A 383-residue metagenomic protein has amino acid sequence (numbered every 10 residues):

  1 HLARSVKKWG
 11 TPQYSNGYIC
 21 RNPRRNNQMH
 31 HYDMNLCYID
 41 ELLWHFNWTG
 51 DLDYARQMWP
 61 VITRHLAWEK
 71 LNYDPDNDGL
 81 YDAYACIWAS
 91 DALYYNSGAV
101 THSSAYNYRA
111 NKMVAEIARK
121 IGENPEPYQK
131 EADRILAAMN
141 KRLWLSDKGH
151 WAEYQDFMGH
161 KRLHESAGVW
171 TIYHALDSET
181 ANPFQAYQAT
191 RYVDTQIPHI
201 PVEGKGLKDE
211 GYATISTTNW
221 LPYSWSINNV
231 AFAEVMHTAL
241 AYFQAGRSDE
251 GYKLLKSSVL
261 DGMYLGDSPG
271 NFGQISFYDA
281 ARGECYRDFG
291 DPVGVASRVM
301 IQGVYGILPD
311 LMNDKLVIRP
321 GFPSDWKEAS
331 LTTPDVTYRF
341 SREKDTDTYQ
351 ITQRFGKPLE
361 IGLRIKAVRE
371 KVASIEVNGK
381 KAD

Functional and structural regions predicted by a protein language model:
H1-G79, V100-Y108, E165, V169 (+4 more regions): Aromatic-rich carbohydrate-recognition surfaces in CAZymes
H1-V6, F46-T63, D74, A115-D133 (+3 more regions): Structural helix-adjacent loops and short alpha-helical linkers that scaffold large soluble proteins
T11-C20, R64-L71, A137-K141, D194-G206 (+2 more regions): Short, mixed-charge aromatic SLiMs
S15, Y73-D76, L145-D147, H199 (+2 more regions): Short, ordered beta-strand-loop transition motifs
R21-N22, W88-Y94, T214-Y223: Short glycine/proline-rich turn/loop motifs
D74-I87, N96-V100, Y106-D194, I200-Y212 (+3 more regions): Catalytic cores of carbohydrate-active enzymes
K205-S224, N229-A231, S324-R342: Generic long, charged, amphipathic alpha-helical segments
H237-D383: Non-catalytic C-terminal accessory modules of carbohydrate-active enzymes
